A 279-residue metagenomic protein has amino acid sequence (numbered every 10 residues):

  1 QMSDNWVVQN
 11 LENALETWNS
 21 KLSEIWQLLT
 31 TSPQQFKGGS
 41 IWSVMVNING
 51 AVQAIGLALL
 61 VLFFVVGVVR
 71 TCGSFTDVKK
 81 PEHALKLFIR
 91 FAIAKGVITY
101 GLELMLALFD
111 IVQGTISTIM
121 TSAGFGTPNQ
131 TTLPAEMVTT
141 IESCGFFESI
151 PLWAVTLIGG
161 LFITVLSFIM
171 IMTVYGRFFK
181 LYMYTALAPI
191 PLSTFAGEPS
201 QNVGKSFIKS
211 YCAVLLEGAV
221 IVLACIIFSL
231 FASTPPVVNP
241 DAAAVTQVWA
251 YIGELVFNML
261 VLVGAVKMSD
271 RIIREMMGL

Functional and structural regions predicted by a protein language model:
Q1-L59: Binding/recognition "hotspot" determinant
S3-L11, P81-G101, G204-V214, S269: Alpha-helical transmembrane segments and their helix-start/interface "positive-inside/aromatic belt" motifs in integral
E24-Q27, H83-R90, D110, S117 (+5 more regions): Short amphipathic alpha-helical coupling elements at transmembrane boundaries
M45-Q53, L85-I89, G176, K205-I208 (+3 more regions): Alpha-helical membrane-interface segments at transmembrane helix boundaries
A54-V66, I158, F162-T164, L181: Hydrophobic alpha-helical transmembrane segments
L59-K95, L187-Q201: Hydrophobic transmembrane alpha-helix segments characteristic of membrane transport and insertion machinery
A94-L187, C225-G278: Non-cytosolic segments of integral membrane proteins
L192-K209, D241, I272-M276: Alpha-helical transmembrane segments
